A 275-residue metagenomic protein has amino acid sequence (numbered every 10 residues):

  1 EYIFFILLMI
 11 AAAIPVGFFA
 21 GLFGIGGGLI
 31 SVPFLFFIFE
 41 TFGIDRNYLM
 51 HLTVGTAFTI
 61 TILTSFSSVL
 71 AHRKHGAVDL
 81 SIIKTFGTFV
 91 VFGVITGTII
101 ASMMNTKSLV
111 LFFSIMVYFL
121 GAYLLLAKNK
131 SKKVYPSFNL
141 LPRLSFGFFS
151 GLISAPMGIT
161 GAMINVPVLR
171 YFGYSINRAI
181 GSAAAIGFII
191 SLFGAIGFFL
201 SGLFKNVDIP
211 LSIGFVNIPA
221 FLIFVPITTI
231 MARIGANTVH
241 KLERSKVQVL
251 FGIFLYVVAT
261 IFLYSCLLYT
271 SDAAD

Functional and structural regions predicted by a protein language model:
Y2, I6-F18, L22-T85, F89 (+2 more regions): Small-residue-rich hydrophobic segments that form or flank transmembrane alpha-helices in multi-pass membrane proteins
E40, N105, A127-K128, G158 (+2 more regions): Short helix-capping/hinge motifs at transmembrane helix termini and TM-loop junctions
H72-T85, M104-L111, K132-S137, N237-V247: Interfacial helix-loop-helix linkers and transmembrane-helix boundary segments in multi-pass membrane proteins
V90-V91, I95, T106-L126, V216-R233 (+1 more regions): Selective transmembrane alpha-helices of multi-pass membrane proteins
L126-P142: Flexible interhelical linker loops that connect adjacent transmembrane helices in multi-pass membrane transporters
Y269-D275: Conserved small/polar residues in nucleotide/adenosyl-binding loops
